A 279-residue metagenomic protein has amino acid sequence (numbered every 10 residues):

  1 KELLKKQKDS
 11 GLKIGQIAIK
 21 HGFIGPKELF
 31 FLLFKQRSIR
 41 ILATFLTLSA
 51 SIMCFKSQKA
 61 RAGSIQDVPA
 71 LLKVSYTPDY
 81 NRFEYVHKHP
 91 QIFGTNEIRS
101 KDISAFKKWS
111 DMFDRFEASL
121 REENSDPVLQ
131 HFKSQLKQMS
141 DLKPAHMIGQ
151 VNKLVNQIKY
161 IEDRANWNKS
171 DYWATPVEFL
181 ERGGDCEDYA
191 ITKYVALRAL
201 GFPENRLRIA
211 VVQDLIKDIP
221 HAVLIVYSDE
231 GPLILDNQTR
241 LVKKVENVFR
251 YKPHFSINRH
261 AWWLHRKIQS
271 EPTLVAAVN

Functional and structural regions predicted by a protein language model:
K1-A62: Non-catalytic accessory regions
F31, K35-R40, C54-N279: A structural boundary/capping signal
